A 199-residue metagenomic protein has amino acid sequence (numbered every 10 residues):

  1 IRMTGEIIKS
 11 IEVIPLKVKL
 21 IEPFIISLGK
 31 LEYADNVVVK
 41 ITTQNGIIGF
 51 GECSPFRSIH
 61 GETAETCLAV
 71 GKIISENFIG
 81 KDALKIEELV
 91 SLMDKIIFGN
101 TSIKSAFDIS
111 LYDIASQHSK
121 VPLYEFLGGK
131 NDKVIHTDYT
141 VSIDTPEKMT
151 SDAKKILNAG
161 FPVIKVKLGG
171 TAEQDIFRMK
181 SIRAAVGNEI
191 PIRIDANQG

Functional and structural regions predicted by a protein language model:
M3-V37: Short, Gly/Pro- and small/polar-rich lid/capping loops
G5, S10, T42-H118: Metal- or metallocofactor-binding catalytic centers and their adjacent structured scaffolds across diverse enzyme
L31, N100-D108, P146, T150: Glycine-rich anion/phosphate-binding loops
D35-V37, I47, I135: Residues at beta-strand starts and edge strands
K40, K104, K165-K167: A general lysine-centric signal
E125-G199: Metal-dependent enolase-superfamily TIM-barrel catalytic cores that perform enediolate-based chemistry
